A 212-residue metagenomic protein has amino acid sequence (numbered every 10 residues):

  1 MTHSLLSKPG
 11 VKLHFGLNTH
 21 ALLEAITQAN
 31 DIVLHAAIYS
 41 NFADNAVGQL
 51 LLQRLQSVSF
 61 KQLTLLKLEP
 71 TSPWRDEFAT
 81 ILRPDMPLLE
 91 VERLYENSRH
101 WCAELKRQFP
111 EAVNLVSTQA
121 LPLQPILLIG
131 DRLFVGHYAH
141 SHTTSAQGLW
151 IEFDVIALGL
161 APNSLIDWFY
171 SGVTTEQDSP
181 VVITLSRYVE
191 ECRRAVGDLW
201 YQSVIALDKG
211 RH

Functional and structural regions predicted by a protein language model:
M1-A79, I166-S171: PLD-like (HKD) phosphodiesterase/transphosphatidyltransferase domain
L51-V58, S98-F109, V196: Hydrophobic, Leu/Ile/Phe/Ala-enriched alpha-helical segments that form helix-helix packing faces
P70-Q124: HKD-type phospholipase D/PLD-like phosphodiesterase module
V113-D154: HKD (HxKxxxxD) catalytic microenvironment of the phospholipase D
L160-H212: Cysteine/selenocysteine-centered motifs that mediate thiol-based redox chemistry or coordinate metal-sulfur cofactors
